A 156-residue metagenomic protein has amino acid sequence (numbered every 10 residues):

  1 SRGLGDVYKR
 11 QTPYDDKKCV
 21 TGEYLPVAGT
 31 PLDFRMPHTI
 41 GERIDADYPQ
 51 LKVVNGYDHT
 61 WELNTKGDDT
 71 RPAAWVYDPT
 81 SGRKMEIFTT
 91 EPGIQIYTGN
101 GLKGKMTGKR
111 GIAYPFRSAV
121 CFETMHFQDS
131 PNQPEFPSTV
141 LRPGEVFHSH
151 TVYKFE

Functional and structural regions predicted by a protein language model:
S1-Y8: Short, small-residue-biased leader/transition segments that mark boundaries at the very start of proteins
R10-T21: Long hydrophobic alpha-helical segments that form multi-pass transmembrane helix bundles in integral membrane proteins
Y24: C-terminal substrate-binding/cap subdomain adjacent to the FAD-binding core in PCMH-type and related FAD-linked
G29-E156: Active-site pocket scaffolds in enzymes
